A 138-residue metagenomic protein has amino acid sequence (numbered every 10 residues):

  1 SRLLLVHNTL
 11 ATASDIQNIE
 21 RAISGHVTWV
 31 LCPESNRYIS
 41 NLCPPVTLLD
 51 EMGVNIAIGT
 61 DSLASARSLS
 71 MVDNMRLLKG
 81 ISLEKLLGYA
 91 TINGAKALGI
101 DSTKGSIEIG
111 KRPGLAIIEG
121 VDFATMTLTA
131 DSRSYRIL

Functional and structural regions predicted by a protein language model:
S1-T103, I118-D122: Active-site-adjacent C-terminal substructures of enzyme catalytic domains
I92, K96, R112-L138: C-terminal cap of metal-dependent C-N hydrolases
